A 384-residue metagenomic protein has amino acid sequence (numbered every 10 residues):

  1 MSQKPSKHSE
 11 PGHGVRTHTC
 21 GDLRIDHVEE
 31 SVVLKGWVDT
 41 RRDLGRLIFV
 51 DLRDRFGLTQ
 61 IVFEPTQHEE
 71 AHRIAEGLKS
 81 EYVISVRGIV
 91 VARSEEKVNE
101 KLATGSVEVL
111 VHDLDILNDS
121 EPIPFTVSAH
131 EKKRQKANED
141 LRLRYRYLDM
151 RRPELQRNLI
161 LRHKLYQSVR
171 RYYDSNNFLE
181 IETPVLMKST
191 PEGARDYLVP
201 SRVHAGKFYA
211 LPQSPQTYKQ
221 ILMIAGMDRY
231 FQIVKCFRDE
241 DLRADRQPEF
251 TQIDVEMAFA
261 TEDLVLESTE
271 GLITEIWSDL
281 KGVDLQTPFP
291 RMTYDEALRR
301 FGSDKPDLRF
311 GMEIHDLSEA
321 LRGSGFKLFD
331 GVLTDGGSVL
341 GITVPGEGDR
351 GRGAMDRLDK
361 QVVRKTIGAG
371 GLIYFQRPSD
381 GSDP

Functional and structural regions predicted by a protein language model:
M1-P384: Class II aminoacyl-tRNA synthetase catalytic cores and aaRS-like
